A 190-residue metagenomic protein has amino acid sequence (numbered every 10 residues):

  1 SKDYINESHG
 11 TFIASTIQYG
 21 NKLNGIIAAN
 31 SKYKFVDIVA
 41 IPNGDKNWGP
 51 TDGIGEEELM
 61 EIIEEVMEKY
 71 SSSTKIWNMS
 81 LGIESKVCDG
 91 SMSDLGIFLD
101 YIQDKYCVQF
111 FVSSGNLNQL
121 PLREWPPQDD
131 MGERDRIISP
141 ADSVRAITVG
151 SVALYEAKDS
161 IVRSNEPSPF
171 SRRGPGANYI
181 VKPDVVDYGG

Functional and structural regions predicted by a protein language model:
S1, K34, K75-I76, G190: Active-site-adjacent bridging/hinge elements
S1-G55, C107, D142-R145, Y155 (+1 more regions): Subtilisin-like serine protease catalytic core
K2, L23-N24, E65-V66, F98-D100 (+3 more regions): Generic recognition of flexible, low-complexity loop/linker segments
N21, M67, Q103, A157 (+1 more regions): Structural signal for hydrophobic packing residues in well-ordered secondary-structure cores of soluble enzyme domains
I41-S143: Substrate-binding/access-modulating region of protease and related hydrolase catalytic domains
D129-G190: Extracellular S/T/G-rich loop segment that most often corresponds to the catalytic His/Ser-adjacent loop
